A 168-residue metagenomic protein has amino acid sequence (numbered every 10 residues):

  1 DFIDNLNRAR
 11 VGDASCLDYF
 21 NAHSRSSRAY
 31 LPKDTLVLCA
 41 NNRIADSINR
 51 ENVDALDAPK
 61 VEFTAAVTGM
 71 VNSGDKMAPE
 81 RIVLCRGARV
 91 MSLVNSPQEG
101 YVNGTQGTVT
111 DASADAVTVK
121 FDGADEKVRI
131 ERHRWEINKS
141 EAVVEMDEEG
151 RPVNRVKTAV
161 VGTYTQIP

Functional and structural regions predicted by a protein language model:
D1-E99, T108-T110: Conserved helicase motor core of P-loop NTPases
N72-P168: Conserved nucleotide-binding/hydrolysis modules and their immediate coupling elements across P-loop/ASCE NTPase motors
